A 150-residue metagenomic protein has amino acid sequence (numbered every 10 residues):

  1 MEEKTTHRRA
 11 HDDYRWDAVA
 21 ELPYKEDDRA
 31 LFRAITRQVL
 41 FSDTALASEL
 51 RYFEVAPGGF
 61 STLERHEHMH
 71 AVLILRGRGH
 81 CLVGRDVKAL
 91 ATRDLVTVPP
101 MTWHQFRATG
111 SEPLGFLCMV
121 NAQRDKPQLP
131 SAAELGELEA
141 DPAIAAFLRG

Functional and structural regions predicted by a protein language model:
M1-A47, S131-G150: A short, N-terminal "cap"/entry segment at the start of jelly-roll beta-barrel domains of the cupin/DSBH fold
A34, L50-H66: Conserved short histidine dyad/triad with adjacent acidic residue
Y52, T97, E112-L129: A short hydrophobic beta-strand segment most commonly corresponding to one strand of the jelly-roll/cupin
S61-L63, C81-L82, V98, H104-S111 (+1 more regions): Short beta-strand His + acidic residue motifs that chelate non-heme Fe in jelly-roll/DSBH and cupin folds
H68-H70, I74-G79: Glycine- and acidic-residue-biased ligand/ion/polar-headgroup-sensing regions
R85-P100: Short acidic-glycine-tyrosine-enriched beta hairpin
